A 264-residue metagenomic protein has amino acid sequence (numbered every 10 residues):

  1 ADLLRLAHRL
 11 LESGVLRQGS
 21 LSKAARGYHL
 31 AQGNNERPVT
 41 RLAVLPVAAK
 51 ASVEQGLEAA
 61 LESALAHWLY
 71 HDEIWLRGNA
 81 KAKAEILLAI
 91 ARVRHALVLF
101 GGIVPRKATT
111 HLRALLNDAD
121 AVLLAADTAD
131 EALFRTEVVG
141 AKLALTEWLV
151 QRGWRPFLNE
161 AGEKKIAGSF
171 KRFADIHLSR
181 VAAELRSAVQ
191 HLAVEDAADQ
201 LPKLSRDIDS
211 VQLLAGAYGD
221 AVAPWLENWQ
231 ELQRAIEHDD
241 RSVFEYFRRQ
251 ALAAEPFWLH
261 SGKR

Functional and structural regions predicted by a protein language model:
A1-R264: Cationic, histidine-enriched alpha-helical/coil surfaces that engage anionic ligands
